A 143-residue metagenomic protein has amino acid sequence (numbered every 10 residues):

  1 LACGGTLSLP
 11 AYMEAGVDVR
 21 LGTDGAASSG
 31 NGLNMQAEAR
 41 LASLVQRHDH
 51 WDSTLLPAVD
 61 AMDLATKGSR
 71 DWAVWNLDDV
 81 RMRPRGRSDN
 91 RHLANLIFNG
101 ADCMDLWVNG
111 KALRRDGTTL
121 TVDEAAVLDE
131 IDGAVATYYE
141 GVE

Functional and structural regions predicted by a protein language model:
L1-T6: C-terminal active-site-proximal or functional interface alpha/beta core segments in diverse enzymes
L9-R81, I97-F98: His/Asp/Glu-enriched, well-ordered alpha-helical/loop segment that forms or immediately abuts the divalent-metal
T66-E143: Active-site microenvironment of metallo-dependent hydrolases
